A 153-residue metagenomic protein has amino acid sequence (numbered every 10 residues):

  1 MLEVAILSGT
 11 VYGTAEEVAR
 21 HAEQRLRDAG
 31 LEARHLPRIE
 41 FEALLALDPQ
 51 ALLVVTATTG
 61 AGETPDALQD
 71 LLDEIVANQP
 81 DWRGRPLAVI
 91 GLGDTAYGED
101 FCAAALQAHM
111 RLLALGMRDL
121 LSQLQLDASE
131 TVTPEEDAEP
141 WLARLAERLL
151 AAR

Functional and structural regions predicted by a protein language model:
L2-E3, G13-E17, R25, A29 (+2 more regions): FMN-binding flavodoxin-like domain, especially the glycine-rich phosphate-binding loop
L7-V11: A domain-level signal for caspase-like cysteine endopeptidase catalytic cores and their zymogen-processing architecture
A29-F41: A short beta-strand-loop structural module common to alpha/beta enzyme folds
F41-E42, G60: Short, catalytically relevant binding-site loops at active-site mouths
E42-D48: Short amphipathic alpha-helix with an adjacent loop that forms part of the alpha/beta core around
